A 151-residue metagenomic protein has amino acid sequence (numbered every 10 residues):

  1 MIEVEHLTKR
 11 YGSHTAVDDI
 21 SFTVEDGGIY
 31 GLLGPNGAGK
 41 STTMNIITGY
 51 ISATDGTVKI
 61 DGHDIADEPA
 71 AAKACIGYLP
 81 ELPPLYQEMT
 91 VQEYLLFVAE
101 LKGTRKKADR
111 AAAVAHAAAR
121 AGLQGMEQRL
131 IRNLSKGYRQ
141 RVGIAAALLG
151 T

Functional and structural regions predicted by a protein language model:
P35-G39: Walker A (P-loop) phosphate-binding loop of ABC-type ATPase nucleotide-binding domains
G56-D67, A71-A72, I76: Conserved ABC transporter NBD signature motif
L96, E100-G103, A108-M126: Conserved ABC ATPase "signature" region
E127-I131: Signature (C-motif/LSGGQ) region and adjacent switch/coupling loops of ABC-type ATPase nucleotide-binding domains
I144: Hydrophobic anchor residue at the start of the ABC signature
L149-T151: Conserved signature/switch motifs of ABC ATPase nucleotide-binding domains
